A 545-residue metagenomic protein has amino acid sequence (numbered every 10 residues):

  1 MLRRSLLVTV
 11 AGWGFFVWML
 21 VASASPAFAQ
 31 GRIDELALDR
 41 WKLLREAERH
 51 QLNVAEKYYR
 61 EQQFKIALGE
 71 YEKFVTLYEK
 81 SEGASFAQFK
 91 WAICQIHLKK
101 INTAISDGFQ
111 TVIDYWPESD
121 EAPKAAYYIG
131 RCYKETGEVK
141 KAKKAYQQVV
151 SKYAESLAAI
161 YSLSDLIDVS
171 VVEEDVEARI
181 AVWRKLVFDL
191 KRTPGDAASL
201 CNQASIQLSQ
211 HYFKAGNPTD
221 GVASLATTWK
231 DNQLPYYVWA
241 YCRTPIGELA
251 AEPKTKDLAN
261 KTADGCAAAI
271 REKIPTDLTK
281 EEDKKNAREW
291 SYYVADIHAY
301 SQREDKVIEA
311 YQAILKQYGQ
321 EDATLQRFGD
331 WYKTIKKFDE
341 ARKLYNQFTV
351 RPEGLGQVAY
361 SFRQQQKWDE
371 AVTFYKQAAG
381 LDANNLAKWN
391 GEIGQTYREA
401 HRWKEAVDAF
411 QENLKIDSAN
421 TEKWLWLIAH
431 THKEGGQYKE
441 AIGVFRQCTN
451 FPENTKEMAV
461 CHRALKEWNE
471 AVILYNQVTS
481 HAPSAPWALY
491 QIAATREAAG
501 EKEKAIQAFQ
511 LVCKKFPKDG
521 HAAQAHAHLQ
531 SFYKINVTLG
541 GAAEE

Functional and structural regions predicted by a protein language model:
M1-F15: Bacterial N-terminal signal peptides that target proteins for export
L2, A24-E545: Acidic, polar-rich low-complexity tracts and alpha-helical solenoid repeat scaffolds
F16-P26: C-terminal segment of classical bacterial N-terminal signal peptides
